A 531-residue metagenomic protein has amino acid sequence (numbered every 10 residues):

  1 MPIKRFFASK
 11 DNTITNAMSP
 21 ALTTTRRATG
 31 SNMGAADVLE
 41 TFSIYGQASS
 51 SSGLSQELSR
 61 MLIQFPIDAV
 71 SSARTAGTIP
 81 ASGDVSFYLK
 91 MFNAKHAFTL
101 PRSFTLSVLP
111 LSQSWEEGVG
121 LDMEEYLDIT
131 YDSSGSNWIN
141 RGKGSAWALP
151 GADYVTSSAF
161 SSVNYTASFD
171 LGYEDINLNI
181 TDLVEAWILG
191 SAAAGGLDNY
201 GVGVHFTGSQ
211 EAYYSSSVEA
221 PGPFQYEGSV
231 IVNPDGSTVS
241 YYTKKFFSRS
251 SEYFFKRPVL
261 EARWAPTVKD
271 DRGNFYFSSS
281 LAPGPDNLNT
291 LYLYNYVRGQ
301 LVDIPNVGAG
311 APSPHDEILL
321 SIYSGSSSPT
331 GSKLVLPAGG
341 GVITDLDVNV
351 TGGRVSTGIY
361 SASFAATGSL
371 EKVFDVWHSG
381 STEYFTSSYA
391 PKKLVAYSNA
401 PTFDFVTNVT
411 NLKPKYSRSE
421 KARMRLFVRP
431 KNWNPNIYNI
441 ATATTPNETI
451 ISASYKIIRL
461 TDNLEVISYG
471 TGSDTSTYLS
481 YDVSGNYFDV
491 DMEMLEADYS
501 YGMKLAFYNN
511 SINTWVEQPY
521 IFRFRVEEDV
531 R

Functional and structural regions predicted by a protein language model:
M1-I359, S363-S369, S398: Secreted, disulfide-rich extracellular signaling modules
R60, F255, T386, S417 (+1 more regions): Short, well-structured alpha-helical interface segments that form or flank functional binding sites
R74-T75, Q225-E227, S387-K392, S419-K421: Generic detector of short, locally flexible boundary/turn motifs and exposed helical patches
R263, S419, F427-R429: Generic beta-strand/beta-sheet core signal
D286-L288, R418-R423: Short coil/turn motif common to extracellular beta-sandwich-like domains
Y292-N411, K415, R425-R531: The feature marks long extracellular or luminal low-complexity segments
